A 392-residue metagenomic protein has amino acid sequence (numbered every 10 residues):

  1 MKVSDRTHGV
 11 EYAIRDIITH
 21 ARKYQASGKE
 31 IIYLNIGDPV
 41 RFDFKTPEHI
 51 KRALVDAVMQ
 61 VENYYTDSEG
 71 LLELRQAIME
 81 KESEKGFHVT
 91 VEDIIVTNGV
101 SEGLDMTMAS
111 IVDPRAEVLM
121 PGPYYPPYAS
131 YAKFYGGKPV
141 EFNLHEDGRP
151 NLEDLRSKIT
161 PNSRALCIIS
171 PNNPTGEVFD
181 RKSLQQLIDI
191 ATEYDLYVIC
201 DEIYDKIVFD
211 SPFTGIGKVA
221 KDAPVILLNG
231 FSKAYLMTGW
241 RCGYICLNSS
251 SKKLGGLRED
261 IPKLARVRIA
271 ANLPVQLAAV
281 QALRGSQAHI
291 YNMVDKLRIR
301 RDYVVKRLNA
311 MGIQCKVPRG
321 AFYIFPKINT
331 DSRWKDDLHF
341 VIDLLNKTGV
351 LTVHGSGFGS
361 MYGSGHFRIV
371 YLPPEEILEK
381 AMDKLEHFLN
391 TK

Functional and structural regions predicted by a protein language model:
K2-V3, T7-G99, M106, A282-G285 (+1 more regions): N-terminal small-domain helix-loop-helix segment of the aminotransferase-like
S27, Y135, E193-Y194, A223 (+3 more regions): Helix C-cap/helix->beta junction micro-motif
K51, K218-R298, K306, F388-L389: Conserved core segment of the aminotransferase class I/II
E80, H88, R333-W334, D343-T352 (+1 more regions): PLP-dependent enzyme catalytic core of the Aspartate aminotransferase-like
V89-I94, P114-E117, N162, A223-V225: Short acidic capping loops at alpha-helix termini that bridge into adjacent secondary structure
A109-S170, R181: PLP-dependent aminotransferase-like
E146-F213: Active-site phosphate-binding strand-loop segment of PLP-dependent enzymes
V280, D295-V305, C315-I328: Conserved glycine-rich beta-strand-loop-beta hairpin in the small C-terminal domain of fold type I
